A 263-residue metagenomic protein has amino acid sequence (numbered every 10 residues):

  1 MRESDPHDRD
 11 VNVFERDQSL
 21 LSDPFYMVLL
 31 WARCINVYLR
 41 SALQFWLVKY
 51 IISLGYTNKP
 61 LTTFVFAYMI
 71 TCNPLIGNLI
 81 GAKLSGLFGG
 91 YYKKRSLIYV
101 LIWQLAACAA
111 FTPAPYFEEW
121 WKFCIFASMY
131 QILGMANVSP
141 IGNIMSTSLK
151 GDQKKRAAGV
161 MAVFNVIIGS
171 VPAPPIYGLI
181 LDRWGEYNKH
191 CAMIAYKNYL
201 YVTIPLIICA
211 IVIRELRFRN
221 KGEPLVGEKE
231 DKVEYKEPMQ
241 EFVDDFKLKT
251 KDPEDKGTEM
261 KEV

Functional and structural regions predicted by a protein language model:
R2-L30, K232-P238, F242-D245: Juxtamembrane intracellular "pre-TM" segments in multi-pass secondary transporters
D23-A82, G134-G142, G169-Y177: Extracytoplasmic gate region of multi-pass secondary transporters
I76-K93, L181-D182: Helix-to-loop junctions at the C-terminal end of transmembrane segments in multipass secondary transporters
N78, G151-E186: A late C-terminal transmembrane helix in Major Facilitator Superfamily
G90, M145-K154: Paired intracellular helix-loop junctions of major facilitator superfamily
K94-I141: C-terminal transmembrane helical hairpin of 12-TM major facilitator-type secondary transporters
K94-I98, L179-T203: A membrane-interface helix-boundary motif in multi-pass transporters
P113-Y116, I194-P238, D245: Multi-pass alpha-helical transporter architecture, strongest for 12-TM Major Facilitator/SLC carriers used
